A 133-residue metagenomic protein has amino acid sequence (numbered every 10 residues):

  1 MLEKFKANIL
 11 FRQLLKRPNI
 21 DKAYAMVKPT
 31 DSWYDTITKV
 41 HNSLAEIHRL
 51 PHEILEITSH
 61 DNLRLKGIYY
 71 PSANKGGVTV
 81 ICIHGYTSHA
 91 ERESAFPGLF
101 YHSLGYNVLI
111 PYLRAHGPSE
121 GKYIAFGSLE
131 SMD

Functional and structural regions predicted by a protein language model:
M1-I57: An N-terminal hydrophobic leader/cap segment in hydrolases
H48, A73-K75: Short, flexible hinge/linker loops that cap or flank conserved catalytic cores
H60-P71: A short loop-to-beta-strand scaffold at the N-terminal edge of the catalytic core in hydrolase folds
K66, H84-G85, H116: Histidine-centered divalent metal-coordination motifs
G77-G85: Short beta-strand element of the alpha/beta-hydrolase
Y86-F100, L113: The serine-hydrolase catalytic nucleophile loop
A90, H116-D133: Catalytic nucleophile-loop/oxyanion-hole region of alpha/beta-hydrolase and closely related hydrolase-like folds
F100-E120: Conserved alpha/beta-hydrolase
